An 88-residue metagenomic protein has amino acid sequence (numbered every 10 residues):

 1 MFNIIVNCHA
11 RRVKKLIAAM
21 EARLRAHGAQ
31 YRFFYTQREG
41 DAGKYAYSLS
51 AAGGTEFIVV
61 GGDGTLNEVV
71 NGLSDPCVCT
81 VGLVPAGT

Functional and structural regions predicted by a protein language model:
F2-T88: Small-residue-rich beta-alpha loop regions that form the catalytic core of phosphotransfer and lipid-active enzymes
